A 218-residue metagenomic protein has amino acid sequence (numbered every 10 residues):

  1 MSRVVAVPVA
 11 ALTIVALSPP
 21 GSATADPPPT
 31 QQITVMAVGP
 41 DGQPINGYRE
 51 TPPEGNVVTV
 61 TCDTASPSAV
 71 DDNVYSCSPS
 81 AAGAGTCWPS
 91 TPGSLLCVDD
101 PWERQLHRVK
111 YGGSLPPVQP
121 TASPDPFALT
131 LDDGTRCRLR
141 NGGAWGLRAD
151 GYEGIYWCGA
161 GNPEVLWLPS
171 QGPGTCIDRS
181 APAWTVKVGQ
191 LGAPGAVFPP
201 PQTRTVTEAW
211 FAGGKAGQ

Functional and structural regions predicted by a protein language model:
M1-A25: Secretory targeting and sorting signals
L12-V15, R148, P169: Generic local-structure boundary detector
P27-Y48, N56, V74-F127, A160-Q218: A low-complexity, Ser/Thr/Gly/Pro-enriched, surface-exposed linker/loop concept that marks segments flanking
E50, E54-G55, T61: Mature-chain termini and adjacent capping regions
T59-P79, A84, A144-G161: DNA polymerase processivity clamps
P116-Y152, Y156: Surface-exposed interaction/gating patches
